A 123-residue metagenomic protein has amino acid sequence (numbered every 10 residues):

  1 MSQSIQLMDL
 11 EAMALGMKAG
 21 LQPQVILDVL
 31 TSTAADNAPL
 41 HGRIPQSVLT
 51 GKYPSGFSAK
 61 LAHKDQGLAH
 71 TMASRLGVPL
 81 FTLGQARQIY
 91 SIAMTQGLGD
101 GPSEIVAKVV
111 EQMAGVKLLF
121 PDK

Functional and structural regions predicted by a protein language model:
M1-A19, Q24, D28-R43, L61-K64: Active-site-proximal catalytic alpha-helix in oxidoreductases
E11, K52-P54, A107-G115: Short, basic, helix/turn surface patches
L15, V29-T33, Q85-I92, V109: Short acidic/histidine-centered micro-motifs embedded in hydrophobic/aromatic stretches that mark compact functional
A19, L76, Q96, M113-A114: Residues at alpha-helix termini
P39-I105, P121-D122: Interdomain hinge/lid region at the active-site interface of Rossmann-like NAD(P)-dependent oxidoreductases
A114-K123: Hydrophobic alpha-helical segments
